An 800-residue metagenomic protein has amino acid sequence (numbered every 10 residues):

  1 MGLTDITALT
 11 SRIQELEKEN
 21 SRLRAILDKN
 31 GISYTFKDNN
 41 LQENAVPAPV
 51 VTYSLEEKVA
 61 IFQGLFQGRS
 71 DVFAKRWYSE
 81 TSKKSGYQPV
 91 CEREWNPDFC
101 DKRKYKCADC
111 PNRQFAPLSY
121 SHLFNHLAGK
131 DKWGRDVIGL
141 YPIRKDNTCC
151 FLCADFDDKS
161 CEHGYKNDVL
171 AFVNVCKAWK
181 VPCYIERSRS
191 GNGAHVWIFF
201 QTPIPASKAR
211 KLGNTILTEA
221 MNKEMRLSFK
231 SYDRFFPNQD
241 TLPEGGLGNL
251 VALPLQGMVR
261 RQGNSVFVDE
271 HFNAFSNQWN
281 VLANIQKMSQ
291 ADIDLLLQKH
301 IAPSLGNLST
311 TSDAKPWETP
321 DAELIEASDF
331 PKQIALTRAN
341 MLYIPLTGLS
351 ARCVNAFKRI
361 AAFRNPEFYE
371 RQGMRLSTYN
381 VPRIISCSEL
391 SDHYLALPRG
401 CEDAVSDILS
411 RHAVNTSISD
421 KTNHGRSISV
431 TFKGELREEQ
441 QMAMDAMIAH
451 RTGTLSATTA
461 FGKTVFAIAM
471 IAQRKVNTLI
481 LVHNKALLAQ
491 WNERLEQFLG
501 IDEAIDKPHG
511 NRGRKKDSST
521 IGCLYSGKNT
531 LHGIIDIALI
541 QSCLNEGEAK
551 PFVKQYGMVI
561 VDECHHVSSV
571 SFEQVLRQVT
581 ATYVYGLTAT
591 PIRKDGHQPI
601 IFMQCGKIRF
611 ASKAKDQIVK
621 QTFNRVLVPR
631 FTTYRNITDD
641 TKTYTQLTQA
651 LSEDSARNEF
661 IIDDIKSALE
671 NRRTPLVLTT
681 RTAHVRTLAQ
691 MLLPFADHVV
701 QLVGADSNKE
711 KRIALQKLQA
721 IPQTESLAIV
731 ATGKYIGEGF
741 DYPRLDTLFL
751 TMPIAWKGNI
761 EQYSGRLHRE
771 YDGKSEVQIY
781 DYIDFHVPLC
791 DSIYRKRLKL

Functional and structural regions predicted by a protein language model:
G2, T10, P49-N192, F199-K211 (+1 more regions): Signature for HUH/AEP ssDNA processing cores
V137-L170, Q201-W317: DNA replication initiation modules
V465-Q497, R681-A683: Conserved Walker A/P-loop ATP-binding site and its immediately adjacent core in helicase/helicase-like ATPase domains
L487-C523, G527: Conserved helix-turn-beta segment of the N-terminal RecA-like "Helicase ATP-binding" lobe in SF1/SF2 helicases
K528-L531, T687, D697-K734: Conserved helicase ATPase core of P-loop NTP-dependent helicases/translocases
G557-M558, H565-V626: Post-DEXD/H (motif II) to motif III coupling segment of the RecA-like Helicase ATP-binding lobe
P591, A755-S775, I779: Conserved SF2 helicase motif VI
D639-T680, T687-M691: Conserved interdomain hinge at the start of the Helicase C-terminal
